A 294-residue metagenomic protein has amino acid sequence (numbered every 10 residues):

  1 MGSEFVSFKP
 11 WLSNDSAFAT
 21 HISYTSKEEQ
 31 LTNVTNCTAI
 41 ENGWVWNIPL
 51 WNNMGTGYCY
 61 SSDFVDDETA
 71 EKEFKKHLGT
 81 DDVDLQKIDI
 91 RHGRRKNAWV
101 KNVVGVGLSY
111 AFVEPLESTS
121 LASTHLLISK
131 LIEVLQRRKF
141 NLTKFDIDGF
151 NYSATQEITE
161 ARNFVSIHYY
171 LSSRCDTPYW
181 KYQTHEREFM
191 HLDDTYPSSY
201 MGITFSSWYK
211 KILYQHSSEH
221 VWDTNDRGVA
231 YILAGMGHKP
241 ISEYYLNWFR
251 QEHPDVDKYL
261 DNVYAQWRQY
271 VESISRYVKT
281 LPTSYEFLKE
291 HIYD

Functional and structural regions predicted by a protein language model:
M1, F5, E41-W46, I90 (+2 more regions): Tryptophan-centered motif/residue detector
M1-L78, I128: Predominantly flavin-linked oxidoreductase catalytic cores and closely associated redox partners
G2, G107, A111, S275-R276 (+1 more regions): Glycine-centered secondary-structure boundary/capping sites
F18, T32-N33, L85, V103 (+2 more regions): Generic preference for hydrophobic/aromatic residues in regular secondary structure cores
T32, D82, T224-D226: Hydrophobic alpha-helical segments and their boundary regions
I40, I90, V104, N225 (+1 more regions): Generic detector of intrinsically disordered, low-complexity, polar/charged segments
W51, Y60-S172: FAD/FMN-dependent oxidoreductases across multiple families
E133-D294: Long, low-complexity C-terminal extensions of enzymes
